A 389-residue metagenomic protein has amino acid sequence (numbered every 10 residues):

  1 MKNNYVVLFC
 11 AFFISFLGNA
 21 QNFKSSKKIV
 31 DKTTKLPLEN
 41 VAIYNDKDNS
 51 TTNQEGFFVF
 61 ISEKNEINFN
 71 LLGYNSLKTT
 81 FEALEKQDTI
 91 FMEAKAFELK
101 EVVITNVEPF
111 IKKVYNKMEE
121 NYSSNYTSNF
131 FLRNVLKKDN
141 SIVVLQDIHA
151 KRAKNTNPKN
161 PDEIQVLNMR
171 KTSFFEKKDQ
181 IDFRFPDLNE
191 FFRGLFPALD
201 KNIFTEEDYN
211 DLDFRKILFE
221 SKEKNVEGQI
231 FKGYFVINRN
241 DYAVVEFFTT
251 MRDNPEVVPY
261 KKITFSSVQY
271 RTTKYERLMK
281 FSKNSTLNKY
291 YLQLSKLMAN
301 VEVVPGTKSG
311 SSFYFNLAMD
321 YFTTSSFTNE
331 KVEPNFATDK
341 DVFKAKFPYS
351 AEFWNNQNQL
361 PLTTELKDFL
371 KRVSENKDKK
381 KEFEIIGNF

Functional and structural regions predicted by a protein language model:
M1-K28, F389: Bacterial Sec-dependent N-terminal signal peptides
F23-S25, T33-D46: Short, ordered, surface-exposed loop/turn motifs in non-cytosolic proteins
S25-K32, G56, I90: A short, amphipathic beta-strand motif
D48-F57: Short, acidic Ser/Thr/Gly-rich low-complexity loop/linker segments typical of extracellular and cell-surface proteins
V59-E66: Short Pro-Gly-centered beta-turn/loop motif in secreted/extracellular proteins
N68-T79: A short, solvent-exposed loop/turn motif at the edges and junctions of modular extracellular/periplasmic domains
F91-R215, Y260, V268-F389: Surface-exposed, low-complexity/disordered segments and acidic/polar micro-motifs at processing/linker regions
R193-T250: Extended beta-strand-rich segments in extracellular/periplasmic secretory proteins, especially within noncatalytic
